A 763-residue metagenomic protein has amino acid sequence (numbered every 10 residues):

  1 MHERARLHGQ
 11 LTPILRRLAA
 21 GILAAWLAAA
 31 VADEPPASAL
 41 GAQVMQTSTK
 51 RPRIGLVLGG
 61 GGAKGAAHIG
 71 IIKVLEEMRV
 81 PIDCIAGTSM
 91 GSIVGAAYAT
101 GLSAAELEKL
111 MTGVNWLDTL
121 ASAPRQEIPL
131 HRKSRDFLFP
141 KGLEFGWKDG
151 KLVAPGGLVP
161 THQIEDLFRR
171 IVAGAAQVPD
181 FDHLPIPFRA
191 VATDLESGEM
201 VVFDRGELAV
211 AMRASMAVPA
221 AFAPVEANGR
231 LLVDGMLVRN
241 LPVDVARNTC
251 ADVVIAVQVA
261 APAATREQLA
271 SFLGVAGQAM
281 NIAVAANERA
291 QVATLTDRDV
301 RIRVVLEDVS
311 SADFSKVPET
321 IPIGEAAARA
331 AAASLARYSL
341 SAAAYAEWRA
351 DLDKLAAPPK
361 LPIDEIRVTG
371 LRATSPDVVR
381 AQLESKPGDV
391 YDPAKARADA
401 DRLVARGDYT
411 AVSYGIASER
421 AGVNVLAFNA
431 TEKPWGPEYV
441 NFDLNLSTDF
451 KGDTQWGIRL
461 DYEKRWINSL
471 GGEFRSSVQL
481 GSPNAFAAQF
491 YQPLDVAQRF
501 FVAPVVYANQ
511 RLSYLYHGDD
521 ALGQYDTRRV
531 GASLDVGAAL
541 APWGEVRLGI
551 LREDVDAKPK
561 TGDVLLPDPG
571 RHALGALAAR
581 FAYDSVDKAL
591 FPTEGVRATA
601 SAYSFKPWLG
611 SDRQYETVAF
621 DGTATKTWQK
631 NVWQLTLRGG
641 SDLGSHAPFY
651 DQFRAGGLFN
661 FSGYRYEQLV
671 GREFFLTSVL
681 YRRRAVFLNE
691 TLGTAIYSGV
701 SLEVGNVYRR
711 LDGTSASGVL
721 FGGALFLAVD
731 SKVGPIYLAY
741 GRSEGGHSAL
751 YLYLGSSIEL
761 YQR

Functional and structural regions predicted by a protein language model:
H2, A32-T88, A96-D401, A405-V412 (+2 more regions): Patatin-like phospholipase
H2-A19: Bacterial N-terminal signal peptides that target proteins for export
A19-V31: Hydrophobic helical h-region of N-terminal Sec-dependent signal peptides in bacterial secretory/periplasmic proteins
P52-I54, M78, L184-F188, L208 (+19 more regions): Envelope-exposed proteins and targeting segments
S103, T112, T193-E196, G206-L208 (+20 more regions): Solvent-exposed coil/turn segments that connect beta secondary-structure elements in extracytoplasmic/periplasmic
A394, A411-A579, V586, F653-F659 (+3 more regions): Gram-negative/organellar outer-membrane beta-barrel architecture
V425-A427, Y439-D449, D563-G570, L574-I696 (+3 more regions): C-terminal outer-membrane beta-barrel translocator/porin domains of Gram-negative envelope proteins and their
